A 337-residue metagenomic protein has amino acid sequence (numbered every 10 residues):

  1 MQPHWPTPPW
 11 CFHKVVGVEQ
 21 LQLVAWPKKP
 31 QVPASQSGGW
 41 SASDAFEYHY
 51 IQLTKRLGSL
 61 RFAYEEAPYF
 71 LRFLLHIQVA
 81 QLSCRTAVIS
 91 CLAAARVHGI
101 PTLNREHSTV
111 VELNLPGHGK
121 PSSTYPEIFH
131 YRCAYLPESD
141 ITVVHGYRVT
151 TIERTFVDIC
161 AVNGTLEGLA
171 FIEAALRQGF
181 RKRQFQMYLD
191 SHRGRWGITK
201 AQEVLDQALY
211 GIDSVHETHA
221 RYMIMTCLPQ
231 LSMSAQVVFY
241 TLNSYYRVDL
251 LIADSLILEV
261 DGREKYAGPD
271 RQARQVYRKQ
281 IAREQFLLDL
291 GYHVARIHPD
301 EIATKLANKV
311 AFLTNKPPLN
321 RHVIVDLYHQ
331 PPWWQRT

Functional and structural regions predicted by a protein language model:
M1-D190, L319, L327-T337: Short gly/ser-rich loop at a beta-strand->alpha-helix junction or flexible surface loop bordering the NTP-binding
P9-V15, R177, K182-T337: Surface segments flanking catalytic/ligand-binding clefts of nucleic-acid enzymes
